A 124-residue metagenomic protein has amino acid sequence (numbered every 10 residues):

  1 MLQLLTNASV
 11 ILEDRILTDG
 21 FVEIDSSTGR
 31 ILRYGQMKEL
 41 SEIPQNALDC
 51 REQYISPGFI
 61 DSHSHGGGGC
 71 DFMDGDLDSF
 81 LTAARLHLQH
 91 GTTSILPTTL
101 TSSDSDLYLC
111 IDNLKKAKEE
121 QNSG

Functional and structural regions predicted by a protein language model:
M1-Q3, V10-S56: Histidine-rich, glycine-flanked metal-binding segment
V10, D76, L100-S103: Short beta->alpha junction loops/turns
L40, G75-S79: A glycine- and small-aliphatic-rich helix-loop capping segment at beta-alpha/alpha-beta transitions that lines
Q53-G75: Di-metal (Zn2+ and/or Mg2+/Mn2+) metal-binding site signature of metallo-dependent hydrolases with the MBL/beta-CASP
H65, G69, L81-N113: Divalent metal-dependent hydrolysis catalytic cores, especially in the metallo-beta-lactamase
E119-G124: Short helix-capping segments at alpha-helix termini
